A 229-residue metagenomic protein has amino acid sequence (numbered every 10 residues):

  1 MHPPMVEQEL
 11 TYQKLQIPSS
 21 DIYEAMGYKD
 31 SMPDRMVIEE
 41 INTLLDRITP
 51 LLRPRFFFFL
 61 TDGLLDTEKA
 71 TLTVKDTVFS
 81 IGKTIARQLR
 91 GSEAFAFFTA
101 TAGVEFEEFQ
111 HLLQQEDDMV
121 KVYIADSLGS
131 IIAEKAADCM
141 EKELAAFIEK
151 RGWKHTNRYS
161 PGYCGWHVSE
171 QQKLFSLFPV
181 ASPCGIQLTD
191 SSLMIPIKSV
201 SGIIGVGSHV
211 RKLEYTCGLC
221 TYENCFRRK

Functional and structural regions predicted by a protein language model:
M1-P4, E223-K229: Short amphipathic alpha-helical segments
M1-V122: Active-site helix-to-loop segments that bind/position phosphate- or nucleotide-bearing substrates and donors across
M36-E39, T43, I131, K135 (+1 more regions): Conserved active-site and cofactor/substrate-binding residues in soluble primary-metabolism enzymes
L45-L52, L144, I148, T221-N224: Structural signal for hydrophobic packing residues in well-ordered secondary-structure cores of soluble enzyme domains
P50, P54-T61, A137-D138, E149-K154 (+1 more regions): Intrinsically disordered or highly flexible coil/loop and linker segments, enriched in small and charged/polar residues
D118-L177: Internal, well-folded beta-alpha domain core
R151-R227: Short terminal or interdomain "cap/linker" segment that borders an active site or interface and mediates
